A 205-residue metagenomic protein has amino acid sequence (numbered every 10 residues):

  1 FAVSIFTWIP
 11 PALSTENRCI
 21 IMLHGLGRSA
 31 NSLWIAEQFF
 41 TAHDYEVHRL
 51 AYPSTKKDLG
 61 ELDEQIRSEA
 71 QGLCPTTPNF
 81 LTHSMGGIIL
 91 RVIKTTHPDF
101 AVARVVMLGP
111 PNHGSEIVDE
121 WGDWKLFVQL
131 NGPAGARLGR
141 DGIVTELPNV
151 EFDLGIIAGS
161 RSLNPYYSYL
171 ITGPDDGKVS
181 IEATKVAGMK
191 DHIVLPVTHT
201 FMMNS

Functional and structural regions predicted by a protein language model:
F1-T7: Bacterial N-terminal signal peptides
A12-S14: Boundary at the C-terminal end of the N-terminal hydrophobic targeting segment
R18-N31, I35, F39-E151, I171: Serine-dependent carboxylesterase/thioesterase catalytic core of lipase-like alpha/beta-hydrolase/SGNH enzymes
N149-S205: C-terminal catalytic-base region of ester-bond hydrolases, centering on the histidine of the charge-relay
